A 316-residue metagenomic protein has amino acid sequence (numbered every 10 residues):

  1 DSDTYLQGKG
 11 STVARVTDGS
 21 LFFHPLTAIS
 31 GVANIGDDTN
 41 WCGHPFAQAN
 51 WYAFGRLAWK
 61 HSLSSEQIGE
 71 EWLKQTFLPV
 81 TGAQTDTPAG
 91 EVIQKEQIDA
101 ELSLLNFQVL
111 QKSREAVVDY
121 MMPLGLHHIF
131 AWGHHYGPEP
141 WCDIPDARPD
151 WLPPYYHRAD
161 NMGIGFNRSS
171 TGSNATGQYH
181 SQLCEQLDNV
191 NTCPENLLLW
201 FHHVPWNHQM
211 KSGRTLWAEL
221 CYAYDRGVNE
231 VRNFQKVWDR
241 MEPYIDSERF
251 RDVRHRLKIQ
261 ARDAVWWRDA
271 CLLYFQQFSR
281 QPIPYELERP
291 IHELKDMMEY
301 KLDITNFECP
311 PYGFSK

Functional and structural regions predicted by a protein language model:
D1: Active-site clefts of carbohydrate-active enzymes
G10-Q84, A89-S315: Catalytic domains of carbohydrate-active enzymes that cleave complex glycans
